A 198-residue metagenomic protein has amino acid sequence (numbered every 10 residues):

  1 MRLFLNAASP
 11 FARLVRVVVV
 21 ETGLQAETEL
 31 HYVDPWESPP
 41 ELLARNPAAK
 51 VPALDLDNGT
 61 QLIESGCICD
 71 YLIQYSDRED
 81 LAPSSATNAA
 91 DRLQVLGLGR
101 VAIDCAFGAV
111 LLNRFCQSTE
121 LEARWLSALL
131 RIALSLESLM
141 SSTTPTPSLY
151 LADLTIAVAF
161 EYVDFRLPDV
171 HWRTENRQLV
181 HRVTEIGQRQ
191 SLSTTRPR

Functional and structural regions predicted by a protein language model:
M1-L121: GST-like domain detector, emphasizing the conserved glutathione-binding G-site in the N-terminal thioredoxin-like
R16, V20, D164, T184-G187: Class I S-adenosyl-L-methionine
D77, D104, S141-T144, Q188-L192: Generic structural signal for secondary-structure transition and capping sites
G99-R182: GST-like fold's C-terminal all-alpha helical module
L111, R196-R198: Short coil/turn segments at secondary-structure boundaries
E175-R196: Charged phosphate-binding loop/patch that engages nucleotide di/tri-phosphates or the phosphate backbone of nucleic
